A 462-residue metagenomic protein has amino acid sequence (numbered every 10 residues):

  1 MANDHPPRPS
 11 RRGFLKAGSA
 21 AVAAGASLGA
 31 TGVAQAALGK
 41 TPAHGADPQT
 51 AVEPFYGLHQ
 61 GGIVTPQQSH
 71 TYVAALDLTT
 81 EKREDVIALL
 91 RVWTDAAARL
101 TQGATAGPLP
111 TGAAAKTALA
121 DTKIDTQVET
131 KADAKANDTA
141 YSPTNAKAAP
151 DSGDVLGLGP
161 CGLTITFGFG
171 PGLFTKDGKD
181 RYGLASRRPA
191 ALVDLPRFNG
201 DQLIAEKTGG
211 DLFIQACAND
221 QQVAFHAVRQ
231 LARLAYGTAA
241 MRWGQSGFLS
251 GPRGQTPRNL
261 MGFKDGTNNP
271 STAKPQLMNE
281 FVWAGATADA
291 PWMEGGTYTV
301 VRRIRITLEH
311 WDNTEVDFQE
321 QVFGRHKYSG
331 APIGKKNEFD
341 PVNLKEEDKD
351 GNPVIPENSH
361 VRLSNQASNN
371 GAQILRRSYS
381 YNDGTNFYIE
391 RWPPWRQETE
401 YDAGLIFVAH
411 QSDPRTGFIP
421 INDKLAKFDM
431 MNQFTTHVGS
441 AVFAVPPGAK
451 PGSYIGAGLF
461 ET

Functional and structural regions predicted by a protein language model:
M1-P9: N-terminal secretory signal peptides
G13-V33, L38-T462: Long, histidine/aromatic-enriched segments associated with O2/redox biology
